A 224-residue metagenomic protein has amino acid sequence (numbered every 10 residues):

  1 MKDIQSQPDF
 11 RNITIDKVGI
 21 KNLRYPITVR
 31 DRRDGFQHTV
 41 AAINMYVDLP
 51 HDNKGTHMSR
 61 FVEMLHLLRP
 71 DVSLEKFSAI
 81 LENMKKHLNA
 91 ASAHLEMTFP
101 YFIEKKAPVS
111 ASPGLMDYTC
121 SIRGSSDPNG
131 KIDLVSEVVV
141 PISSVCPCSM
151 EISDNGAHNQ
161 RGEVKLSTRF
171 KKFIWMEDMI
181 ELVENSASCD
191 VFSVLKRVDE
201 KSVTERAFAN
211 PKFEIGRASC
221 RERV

Functional and structural regions predicted by a protein language model:
M1-R223: N-terminal intrinsically disordered, cationic/polar leader segments that include organellar targeting peptides
